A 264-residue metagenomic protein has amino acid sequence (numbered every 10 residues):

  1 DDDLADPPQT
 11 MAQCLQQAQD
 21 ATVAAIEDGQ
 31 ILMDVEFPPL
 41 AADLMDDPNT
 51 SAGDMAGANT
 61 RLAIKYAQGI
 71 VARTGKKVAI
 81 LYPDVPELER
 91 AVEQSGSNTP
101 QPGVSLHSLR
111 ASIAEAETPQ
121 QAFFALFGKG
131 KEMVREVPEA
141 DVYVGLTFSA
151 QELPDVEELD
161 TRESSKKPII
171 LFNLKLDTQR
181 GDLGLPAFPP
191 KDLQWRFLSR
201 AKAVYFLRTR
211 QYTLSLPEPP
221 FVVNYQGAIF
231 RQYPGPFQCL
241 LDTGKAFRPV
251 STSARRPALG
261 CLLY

Functional and structural regions predicted by a protein language model:
D1-D155, T161-S165: Positively charged, amphipathic N-terminal segments that serve as targeting/anchoring signals
T147-L153, D160-V204: Ser/Thr/Gly-rich flexible loops in soluble cytosolic domains mediating phosphotransfer, phosphorylation
G181-L259: A conserved mid-domain beta-alpha-beta active-site/ligand-binding segment of alpha/beta enzyme cores
Y264: Conserved small/polar residues in nucleotide/adenosyl-binding loops
